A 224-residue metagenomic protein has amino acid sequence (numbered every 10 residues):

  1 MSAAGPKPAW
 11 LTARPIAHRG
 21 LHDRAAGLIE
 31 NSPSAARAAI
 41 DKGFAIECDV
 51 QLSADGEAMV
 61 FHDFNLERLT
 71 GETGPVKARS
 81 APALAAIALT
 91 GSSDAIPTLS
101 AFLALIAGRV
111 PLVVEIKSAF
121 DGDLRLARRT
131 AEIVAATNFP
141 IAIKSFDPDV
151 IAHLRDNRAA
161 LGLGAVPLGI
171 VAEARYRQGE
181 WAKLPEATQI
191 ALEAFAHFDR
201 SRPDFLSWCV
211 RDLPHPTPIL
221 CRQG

Functional and structural regions predicted by a protein language model:
M1-G224: Phosphate-group recognition and catalysis centered on beta-loop-alpha active-site segments
